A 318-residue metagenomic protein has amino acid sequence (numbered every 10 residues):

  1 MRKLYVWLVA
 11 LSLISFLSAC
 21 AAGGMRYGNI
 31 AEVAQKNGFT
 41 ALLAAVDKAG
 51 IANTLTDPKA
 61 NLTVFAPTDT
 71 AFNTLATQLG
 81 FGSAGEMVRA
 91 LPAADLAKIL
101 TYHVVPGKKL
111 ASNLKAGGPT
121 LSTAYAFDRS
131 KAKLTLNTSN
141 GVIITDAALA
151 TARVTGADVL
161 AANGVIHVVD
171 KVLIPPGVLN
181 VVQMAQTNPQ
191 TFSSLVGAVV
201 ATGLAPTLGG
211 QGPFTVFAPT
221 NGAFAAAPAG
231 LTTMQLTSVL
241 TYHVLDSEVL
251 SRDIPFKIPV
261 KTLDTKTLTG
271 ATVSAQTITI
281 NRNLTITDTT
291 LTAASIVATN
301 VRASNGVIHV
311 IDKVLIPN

Functional and structural regions predicted by a protein language model:
M1-V9: Bacterial N-terminal signal peptides that target proteins for export
V6, C20-N318: Mature, structured domains of secreted/extracytosolic soluble proteins
S15-A19: C-terminal motif of bacterial Sec signal peptides marking the signal peptidase cleavage site
